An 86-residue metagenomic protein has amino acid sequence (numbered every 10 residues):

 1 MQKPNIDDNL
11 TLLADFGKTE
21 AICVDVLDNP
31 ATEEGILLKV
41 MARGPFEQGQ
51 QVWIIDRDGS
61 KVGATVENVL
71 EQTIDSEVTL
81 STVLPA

Functional and structural regions predicted by a protein language model:
M1-I6, G63-V66, E71, L80 (+1 more regions): Viral virion structural and adsorption modules
M1-P4, I36-F46: Short linear motifs in intrinsically disordered
Q2-K18, D25: Short N-terminal segments
D7, D25, E33-E34, Q50 (+2 more regions): Generic hydrophobic/packing signal
T11-E20, R43-T73: Ser/Thr/Gly-rich low-complexity blocks that favor extended beta-strand/coil architectures
G17-G35: Short, basic/aromatic beta-hairpin or loop at an interaction surface
A31-V40, L70-P85: Short, solvent-exposed secondary-structure boundary/capping segments
